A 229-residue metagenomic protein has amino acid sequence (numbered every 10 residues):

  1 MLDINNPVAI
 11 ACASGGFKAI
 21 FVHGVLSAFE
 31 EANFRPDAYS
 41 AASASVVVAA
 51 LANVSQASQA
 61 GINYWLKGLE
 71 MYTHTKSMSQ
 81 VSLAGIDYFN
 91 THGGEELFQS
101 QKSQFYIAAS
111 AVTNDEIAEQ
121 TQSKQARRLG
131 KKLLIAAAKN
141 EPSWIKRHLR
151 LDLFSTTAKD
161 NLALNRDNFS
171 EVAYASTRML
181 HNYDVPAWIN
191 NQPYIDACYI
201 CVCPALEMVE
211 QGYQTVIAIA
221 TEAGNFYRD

Functional and structural regions predicted by a protein language model:
M1-Y39, A50-D229: Patatin-like phospholipase
A41, S45: Gly/Ala-rich beta-loop-alpha elbow adjacent to hydrolase catalytic centers
